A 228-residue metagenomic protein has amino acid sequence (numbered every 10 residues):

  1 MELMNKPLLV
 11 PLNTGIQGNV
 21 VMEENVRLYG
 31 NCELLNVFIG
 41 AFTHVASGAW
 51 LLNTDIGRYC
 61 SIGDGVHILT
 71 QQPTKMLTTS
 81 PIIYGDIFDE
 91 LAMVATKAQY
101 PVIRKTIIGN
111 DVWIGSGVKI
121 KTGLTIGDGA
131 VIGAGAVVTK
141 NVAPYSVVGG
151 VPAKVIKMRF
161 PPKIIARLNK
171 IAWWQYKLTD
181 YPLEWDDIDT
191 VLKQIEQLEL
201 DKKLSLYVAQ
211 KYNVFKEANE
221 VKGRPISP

Functional and structural regions predicted by a protein language model:
M4-L124: Flexible, glycine/small-residue-enriched loop-and-beta-strand segment within the central core of proteins
L9-L12, Q17, P81-K121, P152-P228: C-terminal segments of enzyme domains that contribute to small-molecule binding surfaces
Q72-T74, V142, M158-R159: Conserved catalytic-core motifs of eukaryotic protein kinase domains, centered on the activation segment
W113, V131, V147-V148: Short-chain dehydrogenase/reductase
S116, A134, A143-P144: Catalytic-loop Lys-Pro-X-Asn motif of eukaryotic-like protein kinases
G127-A130, A143-Y145: Conserved catalytic segment of ABC-fold P-loop ATPases
V131-G133, V137: A generic "structured core" feature
P144, G149-P152: Acidic, glycine-centered active-site loop in nucleotide-sugar glycosyltransferases
